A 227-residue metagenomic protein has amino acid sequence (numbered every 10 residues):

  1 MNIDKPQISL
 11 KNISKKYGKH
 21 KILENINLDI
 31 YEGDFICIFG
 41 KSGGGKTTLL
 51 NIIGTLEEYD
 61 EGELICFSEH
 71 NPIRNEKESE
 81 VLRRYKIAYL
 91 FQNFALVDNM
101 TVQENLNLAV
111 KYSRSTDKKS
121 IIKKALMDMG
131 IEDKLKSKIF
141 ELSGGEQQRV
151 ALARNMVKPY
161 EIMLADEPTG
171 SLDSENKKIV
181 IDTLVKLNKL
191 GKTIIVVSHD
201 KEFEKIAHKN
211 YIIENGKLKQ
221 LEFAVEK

Functional and structural regions predicted by a protein language model:
I8, L23-N25, L82: Conserved structural motif at the start of ABC-family nucleotide-binding domains
G54: Helix-to-loop junction immediately C-terminal to a conserved catalytic motif
E63-V81: ABC ATPase NBD Q-loop/coupling interface
R84, S137-F140, V157-K158, L190: Conserved signature/switch motifs of ABC ATPase nucleotide-binding domains
E104-K119, D128: ABC-type ATPase nucleotide-binding domains, specifically the catalytic core motifs of the NBD
K138-L142, E146-Q148: Conserved ABC ATPase signature
M163-D166: Catalytic Walker B motif of ABC-type/P-loop ATPase nucleotide-binding domains
